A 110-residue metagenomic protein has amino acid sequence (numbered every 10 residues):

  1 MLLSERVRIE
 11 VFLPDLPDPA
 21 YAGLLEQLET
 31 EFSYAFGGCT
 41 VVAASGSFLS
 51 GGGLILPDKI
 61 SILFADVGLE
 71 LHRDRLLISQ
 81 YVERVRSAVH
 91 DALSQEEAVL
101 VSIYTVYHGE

Functional and structural regions predicted by a protein language model:
M1-E110: Positively charged, small/polar-rich N-terminal and surface patches that mediate targeting and assembly and bind
